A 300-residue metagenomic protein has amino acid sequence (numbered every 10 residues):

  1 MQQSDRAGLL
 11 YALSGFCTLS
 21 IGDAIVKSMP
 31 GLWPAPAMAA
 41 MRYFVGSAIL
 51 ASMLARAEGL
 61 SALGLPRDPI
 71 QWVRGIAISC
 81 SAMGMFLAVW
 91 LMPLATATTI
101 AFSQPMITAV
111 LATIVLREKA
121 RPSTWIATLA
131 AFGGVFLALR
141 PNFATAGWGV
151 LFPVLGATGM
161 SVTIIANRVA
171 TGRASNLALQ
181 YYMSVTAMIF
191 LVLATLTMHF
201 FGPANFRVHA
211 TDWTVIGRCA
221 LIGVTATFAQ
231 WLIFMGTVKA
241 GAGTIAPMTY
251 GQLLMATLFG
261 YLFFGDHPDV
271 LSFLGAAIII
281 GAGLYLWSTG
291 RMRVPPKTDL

Functional and structural regions predicted by a protein language model:
Q2, S47-R67, G133-T145, M188-T214 (+1 more regions): Membrane-interface helix-cap regions at the ends of transmembrane helices in multi-pass membrane proteins
A7-G15, L54, G59-G84, W148-G156 (+2 more regions): Loop-to-transmembrane-helix transition segments
F16-A24, A51, G75-M83, P105-V110 (+6 more regions): Hydrophobic/small/kink-forming positions within alpha-helical transmembrane segments of polytopic membrane proteins
S20-W33, M38, M83-L94, I100 (+3 more regions): Juxtamembrane C-cap of transmembrane helices in multi-pass membrane transport proteins
K27, A35-P36, L50, T145-A204 (+2 more regions): Transmembrane alpha-helical segments that form core, pore/gating elements of small-molecule transporters/exporters
M41, T98-S103, A170-T186, T227-Y261: Helix-helix packing/entry segments at the starts of transmembrane helices
P105-I126, L254-F273: C-terminal transmembrane-helix exit sites in multi-pass transporters
L254-L300: C-terminal-most transmembrane helix of multi-pass membrane proteins
